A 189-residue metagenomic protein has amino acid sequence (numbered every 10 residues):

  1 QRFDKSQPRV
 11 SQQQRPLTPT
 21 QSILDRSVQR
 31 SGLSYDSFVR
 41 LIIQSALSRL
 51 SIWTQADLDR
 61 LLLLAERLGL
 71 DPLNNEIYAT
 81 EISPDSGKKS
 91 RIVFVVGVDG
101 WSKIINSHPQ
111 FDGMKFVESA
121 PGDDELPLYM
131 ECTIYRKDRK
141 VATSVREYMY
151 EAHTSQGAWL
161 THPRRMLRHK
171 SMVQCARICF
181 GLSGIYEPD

Functional and structural regions predicted by a protein language model:
R2-D189: Polyanion-binding surfaces on beta-sheet-dominated domains and ring/shell assemblies
